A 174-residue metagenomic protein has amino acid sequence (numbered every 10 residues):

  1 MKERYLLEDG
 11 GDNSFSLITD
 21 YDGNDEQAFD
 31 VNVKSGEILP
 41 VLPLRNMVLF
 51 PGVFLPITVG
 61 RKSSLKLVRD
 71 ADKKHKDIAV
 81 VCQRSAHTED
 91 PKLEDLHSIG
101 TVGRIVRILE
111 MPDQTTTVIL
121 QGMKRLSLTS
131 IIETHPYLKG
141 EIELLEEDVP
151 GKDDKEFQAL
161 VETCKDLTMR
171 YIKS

Functional and structural regions predicted by a protein language model:
M1-S174: N-terminal low-complexity, acidic/polar interaction/targeting segments
